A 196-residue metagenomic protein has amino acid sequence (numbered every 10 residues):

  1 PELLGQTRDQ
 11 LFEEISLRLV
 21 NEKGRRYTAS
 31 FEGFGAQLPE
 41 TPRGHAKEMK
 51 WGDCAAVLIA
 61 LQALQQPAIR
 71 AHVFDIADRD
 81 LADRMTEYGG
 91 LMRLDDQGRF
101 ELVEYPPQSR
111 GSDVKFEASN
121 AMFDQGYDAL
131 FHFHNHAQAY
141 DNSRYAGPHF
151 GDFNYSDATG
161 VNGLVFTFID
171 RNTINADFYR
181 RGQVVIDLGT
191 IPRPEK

Functional and structural regions predicted by a protein language model:
P1-G126, P194-K196: Glycine-rich short-loop/terminal segments
P1-L17, F116-K196: Active-site-proximal loop/helix of nucleotide/amide-processing enzymes and allied scaffolds
